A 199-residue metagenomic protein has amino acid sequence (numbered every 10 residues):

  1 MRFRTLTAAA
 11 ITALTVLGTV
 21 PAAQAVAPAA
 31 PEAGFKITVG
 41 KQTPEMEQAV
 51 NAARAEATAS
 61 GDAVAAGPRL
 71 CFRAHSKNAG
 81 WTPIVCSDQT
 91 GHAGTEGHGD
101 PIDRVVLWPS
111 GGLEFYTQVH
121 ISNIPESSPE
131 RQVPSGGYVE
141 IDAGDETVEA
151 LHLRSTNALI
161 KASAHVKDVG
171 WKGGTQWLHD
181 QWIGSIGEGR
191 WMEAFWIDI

Functional and structural regions predicted by a protein language model:
M1-P28: Secretory targeting and sorting signals
A25-I199: Lectin-type carbohydrate-recognition ectodomains
